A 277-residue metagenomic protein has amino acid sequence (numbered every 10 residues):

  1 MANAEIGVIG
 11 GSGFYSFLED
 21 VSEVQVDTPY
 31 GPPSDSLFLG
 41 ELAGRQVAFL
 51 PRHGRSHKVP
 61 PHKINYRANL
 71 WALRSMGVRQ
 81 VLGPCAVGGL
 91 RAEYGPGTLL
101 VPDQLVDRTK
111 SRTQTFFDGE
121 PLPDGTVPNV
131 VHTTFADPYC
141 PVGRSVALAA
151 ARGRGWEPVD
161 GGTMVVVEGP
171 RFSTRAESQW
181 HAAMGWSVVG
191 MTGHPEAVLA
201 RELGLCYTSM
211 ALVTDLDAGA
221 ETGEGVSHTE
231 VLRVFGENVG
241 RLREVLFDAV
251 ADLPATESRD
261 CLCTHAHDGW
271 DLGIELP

Functional and structural regions predicted by a protein language model:
M1-F135: Metabolite-binding pocket within alpha/beta catalytic cores that recognizes anionic/polar moieties
R74-G77, A182, R201: Non-catalytic positions within long, well-ordered alpha-helices that form the structural scaffold/packing of enzyme
R79-Q80, S187, C206: Short acidic/polar active-site loop segments enriched in Thr and Asp
D137-A182: Active-site rim beta-loop-alpha module in soluble metabolic enzymes
M191-T229: Zn-dependent metallopeptidase/amidohydrolase metal-coordination segment
A218-D268: His/Asp/Glu-rich mid-to-C-terminal helical/loop segments that flank catalytic regions of hydrolases
H267-P277: Acidic, Ser/Thr-rich low-complexity intrinsically disordered segments
